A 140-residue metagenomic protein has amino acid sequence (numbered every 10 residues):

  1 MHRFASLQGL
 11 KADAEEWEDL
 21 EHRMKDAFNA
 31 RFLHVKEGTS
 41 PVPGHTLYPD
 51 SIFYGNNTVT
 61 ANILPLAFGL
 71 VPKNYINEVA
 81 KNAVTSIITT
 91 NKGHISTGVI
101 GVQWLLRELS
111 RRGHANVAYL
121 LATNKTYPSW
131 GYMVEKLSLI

Functional and structural regions predicted by a protein language model:
M1-I140: Active-site core of glycosidic bond-cleaving carbohydrate-active enzymes
